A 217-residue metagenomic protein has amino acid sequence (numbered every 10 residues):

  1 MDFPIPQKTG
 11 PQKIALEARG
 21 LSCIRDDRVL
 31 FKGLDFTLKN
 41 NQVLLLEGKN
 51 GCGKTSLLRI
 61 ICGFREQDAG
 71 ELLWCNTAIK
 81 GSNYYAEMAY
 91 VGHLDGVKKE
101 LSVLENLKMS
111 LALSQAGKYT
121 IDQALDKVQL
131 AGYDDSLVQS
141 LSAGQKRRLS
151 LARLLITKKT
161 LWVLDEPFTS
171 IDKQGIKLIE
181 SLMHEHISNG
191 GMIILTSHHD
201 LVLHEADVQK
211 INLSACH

Functional and structural regions predicted by a protein language model:
C62: Helix-to-loop junction immediately C-terminal to a conserved catalytic motif
Q67-A86: Conserved ABC transporter NBD signature motif
L94, K99-Q115: Q-loop/switch helix immediately C-terminal to the Walker
K118-D134: Conserved ABC ATPase "signature" region
L137-A143: Conserved ABC ATPase signature
L151, G190: Hydrophobic anchor residue at the start of the ABC signature
W162-E166: Catalytic Walker B motif of ABC-type/P-loop ATPase nucleotide-binding domains
